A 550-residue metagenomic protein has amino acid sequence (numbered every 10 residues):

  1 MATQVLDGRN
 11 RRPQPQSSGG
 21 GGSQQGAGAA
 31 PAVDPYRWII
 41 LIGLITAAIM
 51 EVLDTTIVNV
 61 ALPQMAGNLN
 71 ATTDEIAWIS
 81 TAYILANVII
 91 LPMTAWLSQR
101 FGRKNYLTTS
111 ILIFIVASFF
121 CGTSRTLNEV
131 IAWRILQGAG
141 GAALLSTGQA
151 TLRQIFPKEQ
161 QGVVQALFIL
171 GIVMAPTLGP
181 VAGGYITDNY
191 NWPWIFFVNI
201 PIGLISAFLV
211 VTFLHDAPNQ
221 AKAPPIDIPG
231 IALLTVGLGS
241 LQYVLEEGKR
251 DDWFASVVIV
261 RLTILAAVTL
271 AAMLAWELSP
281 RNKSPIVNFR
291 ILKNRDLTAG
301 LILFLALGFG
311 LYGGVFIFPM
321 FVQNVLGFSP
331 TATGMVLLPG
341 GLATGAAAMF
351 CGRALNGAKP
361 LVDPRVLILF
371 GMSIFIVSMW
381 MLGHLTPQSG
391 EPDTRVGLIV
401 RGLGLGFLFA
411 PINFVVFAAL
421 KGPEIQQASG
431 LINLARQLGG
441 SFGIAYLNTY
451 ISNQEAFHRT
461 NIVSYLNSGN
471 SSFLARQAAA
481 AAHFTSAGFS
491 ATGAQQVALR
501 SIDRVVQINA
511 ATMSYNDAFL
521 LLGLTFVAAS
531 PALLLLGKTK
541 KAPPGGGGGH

Functional and structural regions predicted by a protein language model:
A2-F213, L355, L361-V362: Transmembrane-helix bundle of Major Facilitator Superfamily
T3, P201-N219, T235-E247, A266-P280 (+1 more regions): C-terminal membrane-cytosol helix-exit motif in multi-pass small-molecule transporters
G19-A30, E75, I205, S389 (+3 more regions): Hydrophobic transmembrane architecture of multi-pass small-molecule transporters
P35-A95, Q99, L107, I113 (+10 more regions): Transmembrane core module of solute transporters
L167-G171, L303, L431-A435: Hydrophobic alpha-helical segments of secondary membrane carriers
A175-T187, P319, C351, G443 (+1 more regions): Small-residue (Gly/Pro/Ala) motifs that create kinks and tight helix-helix packing interfaces
